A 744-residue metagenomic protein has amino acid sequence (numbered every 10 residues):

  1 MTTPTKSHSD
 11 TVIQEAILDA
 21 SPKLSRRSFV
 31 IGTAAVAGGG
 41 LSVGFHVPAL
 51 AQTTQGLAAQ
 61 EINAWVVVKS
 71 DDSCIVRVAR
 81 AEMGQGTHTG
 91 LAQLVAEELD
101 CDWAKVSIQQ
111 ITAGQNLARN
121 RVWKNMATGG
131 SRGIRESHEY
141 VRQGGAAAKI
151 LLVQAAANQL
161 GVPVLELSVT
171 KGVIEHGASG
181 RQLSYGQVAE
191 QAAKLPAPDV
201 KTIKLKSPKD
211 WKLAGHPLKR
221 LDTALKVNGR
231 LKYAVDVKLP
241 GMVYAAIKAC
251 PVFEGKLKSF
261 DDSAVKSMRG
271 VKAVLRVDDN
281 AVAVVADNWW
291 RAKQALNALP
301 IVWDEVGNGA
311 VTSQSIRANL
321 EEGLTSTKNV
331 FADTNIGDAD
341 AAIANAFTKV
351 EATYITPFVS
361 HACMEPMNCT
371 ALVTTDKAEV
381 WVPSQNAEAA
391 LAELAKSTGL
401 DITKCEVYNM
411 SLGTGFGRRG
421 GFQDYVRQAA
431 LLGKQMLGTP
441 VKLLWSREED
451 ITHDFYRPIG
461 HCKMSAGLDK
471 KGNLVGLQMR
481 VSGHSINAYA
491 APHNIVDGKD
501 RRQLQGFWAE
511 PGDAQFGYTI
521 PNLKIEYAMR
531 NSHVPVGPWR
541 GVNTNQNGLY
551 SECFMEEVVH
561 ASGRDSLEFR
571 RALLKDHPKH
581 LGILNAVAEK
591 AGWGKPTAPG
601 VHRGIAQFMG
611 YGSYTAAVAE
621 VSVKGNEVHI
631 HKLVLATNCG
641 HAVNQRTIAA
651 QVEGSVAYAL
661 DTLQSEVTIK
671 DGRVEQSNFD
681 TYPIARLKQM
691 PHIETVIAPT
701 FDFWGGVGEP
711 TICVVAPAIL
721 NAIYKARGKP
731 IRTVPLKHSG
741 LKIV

Functional and structural regions predicted by a protein language model:
T2-V744: Cofactor-binding beta-sheet edge motifs in enzyme active sites
